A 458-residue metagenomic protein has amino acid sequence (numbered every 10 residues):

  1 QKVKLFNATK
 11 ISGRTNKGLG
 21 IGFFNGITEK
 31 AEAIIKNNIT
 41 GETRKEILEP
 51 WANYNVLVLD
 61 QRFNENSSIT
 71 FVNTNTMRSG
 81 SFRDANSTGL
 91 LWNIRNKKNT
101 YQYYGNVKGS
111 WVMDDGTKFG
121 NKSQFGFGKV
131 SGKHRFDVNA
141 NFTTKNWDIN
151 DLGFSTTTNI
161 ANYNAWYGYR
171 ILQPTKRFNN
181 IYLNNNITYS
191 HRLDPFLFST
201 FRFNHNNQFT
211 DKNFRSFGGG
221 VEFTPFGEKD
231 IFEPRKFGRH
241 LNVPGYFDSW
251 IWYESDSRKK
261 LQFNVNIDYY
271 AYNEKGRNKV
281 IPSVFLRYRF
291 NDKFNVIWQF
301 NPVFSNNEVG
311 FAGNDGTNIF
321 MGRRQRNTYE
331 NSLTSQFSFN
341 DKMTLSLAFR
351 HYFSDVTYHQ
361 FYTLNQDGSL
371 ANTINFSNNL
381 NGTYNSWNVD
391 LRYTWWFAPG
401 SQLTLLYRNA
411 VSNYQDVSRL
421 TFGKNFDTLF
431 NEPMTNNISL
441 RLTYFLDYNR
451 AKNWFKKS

Functional and structural regions predicted by a protein language model:
Q1-M77, D137-V138, D148, A161 (+2 more regions): Active-site cores of enzymes that catalyze phosphoryl transfer or operate on phosphate-rich substrates
K4-F6, S12, R83-A85, K98-S458: Exposed, low-structure sequence patches enriched in small/polar residues
N55-T76, G80-V107, F125, F290-D292: Transmembrane beta-barrel wall of Gram-negative outer-membrane proteins
